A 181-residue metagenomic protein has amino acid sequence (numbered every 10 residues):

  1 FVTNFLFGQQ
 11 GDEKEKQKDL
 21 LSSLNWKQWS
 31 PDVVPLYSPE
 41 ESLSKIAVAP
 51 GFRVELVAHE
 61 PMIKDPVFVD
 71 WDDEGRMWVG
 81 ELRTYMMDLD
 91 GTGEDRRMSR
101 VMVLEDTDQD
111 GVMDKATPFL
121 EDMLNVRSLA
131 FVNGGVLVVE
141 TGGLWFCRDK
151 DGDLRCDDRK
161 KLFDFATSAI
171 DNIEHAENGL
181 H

Functional and structural regions predicted by a protein language model:
F1-Q9: Sec-dependent N-terminal signal peptides of Gram-negative exported proteins
Q9-H181: Beta-propeller domains with acidic blade repeats across secreted/periplasmic ectodomains and cytosolic WD/CNH propellers
